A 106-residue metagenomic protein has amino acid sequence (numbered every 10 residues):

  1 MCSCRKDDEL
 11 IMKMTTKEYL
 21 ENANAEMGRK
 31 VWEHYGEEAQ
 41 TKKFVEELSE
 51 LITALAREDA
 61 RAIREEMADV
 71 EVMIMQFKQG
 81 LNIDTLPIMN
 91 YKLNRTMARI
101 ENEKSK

Functional and structural regions predicted by a protein language model:
C2-K106: Flexible "arm" and connector segments at domain edges
